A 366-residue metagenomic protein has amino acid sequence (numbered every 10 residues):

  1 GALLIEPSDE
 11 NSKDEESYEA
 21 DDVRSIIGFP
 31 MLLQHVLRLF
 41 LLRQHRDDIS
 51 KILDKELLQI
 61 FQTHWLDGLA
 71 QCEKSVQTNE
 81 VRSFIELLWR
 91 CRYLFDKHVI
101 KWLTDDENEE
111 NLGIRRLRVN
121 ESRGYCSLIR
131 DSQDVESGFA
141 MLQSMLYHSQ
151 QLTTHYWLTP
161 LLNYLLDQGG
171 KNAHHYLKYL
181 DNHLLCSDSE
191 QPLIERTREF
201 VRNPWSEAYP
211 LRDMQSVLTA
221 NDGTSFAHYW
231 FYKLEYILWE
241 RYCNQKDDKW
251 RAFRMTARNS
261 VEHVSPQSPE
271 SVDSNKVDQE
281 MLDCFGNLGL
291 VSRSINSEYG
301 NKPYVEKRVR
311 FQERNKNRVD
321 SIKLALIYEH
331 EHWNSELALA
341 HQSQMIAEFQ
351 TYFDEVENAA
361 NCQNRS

Functional and structural regions predicted by a protein language model:
G1-S366: Flexible coil/loop and intrinsically disordered segments
